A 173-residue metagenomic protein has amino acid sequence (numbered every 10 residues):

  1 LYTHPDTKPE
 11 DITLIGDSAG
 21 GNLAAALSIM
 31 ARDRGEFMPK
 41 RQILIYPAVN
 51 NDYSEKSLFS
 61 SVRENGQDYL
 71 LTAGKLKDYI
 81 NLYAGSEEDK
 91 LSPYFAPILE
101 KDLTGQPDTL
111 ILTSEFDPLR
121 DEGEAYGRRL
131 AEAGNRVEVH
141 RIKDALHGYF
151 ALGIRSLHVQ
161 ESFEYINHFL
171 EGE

Functional and structural regions predicted by a protein language model:
L1-E173: Alpha/beta-hydrolase superfamily serine-hydrolase fold, recognizing
